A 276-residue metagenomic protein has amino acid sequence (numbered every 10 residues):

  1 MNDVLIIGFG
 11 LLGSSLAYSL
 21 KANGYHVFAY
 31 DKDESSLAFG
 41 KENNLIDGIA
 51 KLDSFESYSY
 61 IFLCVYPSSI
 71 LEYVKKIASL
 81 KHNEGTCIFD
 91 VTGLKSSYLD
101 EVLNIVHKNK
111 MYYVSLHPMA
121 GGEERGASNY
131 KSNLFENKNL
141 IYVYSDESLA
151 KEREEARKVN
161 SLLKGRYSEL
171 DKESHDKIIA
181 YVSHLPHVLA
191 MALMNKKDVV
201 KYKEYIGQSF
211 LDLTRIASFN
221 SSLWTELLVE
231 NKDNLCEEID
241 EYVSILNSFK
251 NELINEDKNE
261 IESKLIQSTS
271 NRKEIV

Functional and structural regions predicted by a protein language model:
M1-L52, Y60: NAD(P)+-binding Rossmann beta1-loop-alpha1 motif at the extreme N-terminus of oxidoreductases
D3, H26, Y112, N139 (+1 more regions): Residues at the starts of beta-strands that form the adenosine-phosphate
F28-Y30, A50, F89, V114-L116 (+2 more regions): Hydrophobic/aromatic beta-strand patches that form the interior of the parallel beta-sheet core in alpha/beta enzyme
L52-K81, T86-F89: Rossmann-like NAD(P)-binding element
K75-S128: Rossmann-like NAD(P)(H) cofactor-binding subdomain of soluble oxidoreductases
S132-R215: Internal alpha-helical scaffold of NAD(P)-dependent oxidoreductase catalytic cores
K201-N271: Interdomain hinge/lid region at the active-site interface of Rossmann-like NAD(P)-dependent oxidoreductases
